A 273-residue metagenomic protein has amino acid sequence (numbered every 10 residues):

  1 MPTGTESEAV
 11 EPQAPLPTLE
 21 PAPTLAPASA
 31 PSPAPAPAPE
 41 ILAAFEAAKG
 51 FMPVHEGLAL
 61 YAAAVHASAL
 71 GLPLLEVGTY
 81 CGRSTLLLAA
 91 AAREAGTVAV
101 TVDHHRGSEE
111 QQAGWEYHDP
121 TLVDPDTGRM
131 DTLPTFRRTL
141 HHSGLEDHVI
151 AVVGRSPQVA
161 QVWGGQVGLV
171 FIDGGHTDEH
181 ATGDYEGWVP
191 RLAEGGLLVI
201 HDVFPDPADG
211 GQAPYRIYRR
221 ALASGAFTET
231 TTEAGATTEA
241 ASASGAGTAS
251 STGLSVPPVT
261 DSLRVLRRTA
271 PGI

Functional and structural regions predicted by a protein language model:
P2-E8, L16: N-terminal auxiliary segments of SAM/dcSAM-dependent transferases
T5, L25-A30, A240-S242, A246-A249: Intrinsically disordered, low-complexity segments
S7, P12, P21: Cationic, low-complexity basic patches in intrinsically disordered or flexible, solvent-exposed regions
P15-P35: Intrinsically disordered, low-complexity proline-rich tandem-repeat tracts
P35-F51, G57-I273: S-adenosylmethionine/decaboxylated-SAM
